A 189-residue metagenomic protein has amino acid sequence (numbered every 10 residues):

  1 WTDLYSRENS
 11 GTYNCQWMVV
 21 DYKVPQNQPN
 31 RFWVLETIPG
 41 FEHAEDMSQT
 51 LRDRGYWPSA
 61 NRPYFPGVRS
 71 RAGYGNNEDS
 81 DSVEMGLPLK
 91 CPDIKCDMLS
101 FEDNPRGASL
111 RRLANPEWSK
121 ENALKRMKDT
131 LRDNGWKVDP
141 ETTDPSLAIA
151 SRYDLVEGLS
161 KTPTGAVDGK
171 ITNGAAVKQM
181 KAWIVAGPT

Functional and structural regions predicted by a protein language model:
T2-T189: C-terminus-biased signal that marks the final domain/tail of proteins
